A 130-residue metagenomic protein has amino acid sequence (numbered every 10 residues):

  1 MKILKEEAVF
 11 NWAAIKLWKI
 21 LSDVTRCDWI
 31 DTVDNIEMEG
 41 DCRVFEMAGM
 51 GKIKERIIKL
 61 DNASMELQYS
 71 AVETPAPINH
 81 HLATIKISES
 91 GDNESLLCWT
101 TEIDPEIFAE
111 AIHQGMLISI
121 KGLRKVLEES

Functional and structural regions predicted by a protein language model:
M1-E37: Hydrophobic ligand-binding cavity/cleft-lining segments
I3, K52, I78-L82: Short, mixed charged/polar active-site loops that provide acid/base catalysis or chelate metal/phosphate cofactors
K5, W12, G40, N62-S64 (+1 more regions): Residue-level signal for tight coil/turn positions that link beta-strands
A8, I53-K59, L82-E89: Hydrophobic/aromatic beta-strand elements that line small-molecule binding cavities or substrate pockets in beta-rich
T25-A76, L96: Glycine-rich portal/gate segments that line the openings of hydrophobic small-molecule binding cavities
E73-E129: Beta-strand/loop substructures that line and gate deep hydrophobic ligand-binding cavities in soluble
